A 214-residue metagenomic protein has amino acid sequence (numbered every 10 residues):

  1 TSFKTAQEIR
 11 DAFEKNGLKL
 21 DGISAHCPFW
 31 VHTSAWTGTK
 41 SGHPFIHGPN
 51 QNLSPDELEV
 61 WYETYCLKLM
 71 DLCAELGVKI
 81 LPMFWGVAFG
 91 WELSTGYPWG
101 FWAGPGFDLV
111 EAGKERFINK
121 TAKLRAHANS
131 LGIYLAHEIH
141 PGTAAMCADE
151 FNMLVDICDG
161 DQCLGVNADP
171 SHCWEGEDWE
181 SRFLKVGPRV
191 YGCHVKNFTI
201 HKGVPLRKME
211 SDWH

Functional and structural regions predicted by a protein language model:
T1, A25-P28, G86-A88, E138-G142 (+2 more regions): Active-site beta-loop-alpha junctions enriched in small/polar residues
T1-E14, F29, W36, W85-E92: Glycine-rich, proline-tolerant flexible connector loops at the mouths of alpha/beta enzymes
S2, A144, A148-N152, H172-H214: Gly/Pro-rich active-site loop or hairpin
S2-D21, Y65-K79, D178-Y191: Short amphipathic alpha-helices and their capping/turn segments at secondary-structure boundaries
S2-I9, N16-K19, W99-D108, I133 (+1 more regions): Short acidic, glycine/proline-enriched helix-loop-strand junctions
F13, I23, C73, L135 (+3 more regions): Conserved, mostly hydrophobic/aromatic
H32-G165, E175: Active-site acidic/histidine proton-transfer and metal-coordination neighborhood in alpha/beta enzyme cores
V166-N167, K185: Primarily recognizes the serine-hydrolase "nucleophile elbow" in alpha/beta-hydrolase and SGNH/GDSL folds
